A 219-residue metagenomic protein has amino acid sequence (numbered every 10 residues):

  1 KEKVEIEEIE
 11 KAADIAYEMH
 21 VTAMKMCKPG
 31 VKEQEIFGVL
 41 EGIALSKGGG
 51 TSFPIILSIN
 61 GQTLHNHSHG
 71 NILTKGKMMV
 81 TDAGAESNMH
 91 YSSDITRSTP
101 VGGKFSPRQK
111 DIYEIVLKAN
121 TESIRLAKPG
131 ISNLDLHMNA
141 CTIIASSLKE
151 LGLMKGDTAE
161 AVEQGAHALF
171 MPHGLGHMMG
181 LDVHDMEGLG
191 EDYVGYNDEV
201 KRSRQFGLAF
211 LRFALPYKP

Functional and structural regions predicted by a protein language model:
K1-P219: Active-site neighborhoods and metal-handling regions in enzymes and metal-associated proteins
